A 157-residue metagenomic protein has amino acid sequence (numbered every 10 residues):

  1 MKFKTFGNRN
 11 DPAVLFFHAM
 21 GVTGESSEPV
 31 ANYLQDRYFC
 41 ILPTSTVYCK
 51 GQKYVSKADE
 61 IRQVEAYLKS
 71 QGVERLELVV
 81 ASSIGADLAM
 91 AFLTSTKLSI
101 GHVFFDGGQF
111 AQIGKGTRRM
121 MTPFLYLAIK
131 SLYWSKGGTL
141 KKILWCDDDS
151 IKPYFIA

Functional and structural regions predicted by a protein language model:
K4-K50: Conserved HGGG/HGGXW glycine-rich cap/lid loop of the alpha/beta-hydrolase fold
P12-A13, L78, H102: Structural motif
P29, A91-S95: Active-site signature of alpha/beta-hydrolase-fold catalytic machinery across serine- and Asp/Cys-nucleophile hydrolases
D36-C40, E74, S99: A generic structural motif
I41-L78: Active-site loop/oxyanion-hole signature of alpha/beta-hydrolase fold enzymes
V80-G85, A89: Gly/Ala-rich beta-loop-alpha elbow adjacent to hydrolase catalytic centers
T94-S131: Flexible "cap/lid" loop of the alpha/beta hydrolase fold
G114-T117, S131-A157: Conserved alpha/beta-hydrolase catalytic His-Asp/Glu region
